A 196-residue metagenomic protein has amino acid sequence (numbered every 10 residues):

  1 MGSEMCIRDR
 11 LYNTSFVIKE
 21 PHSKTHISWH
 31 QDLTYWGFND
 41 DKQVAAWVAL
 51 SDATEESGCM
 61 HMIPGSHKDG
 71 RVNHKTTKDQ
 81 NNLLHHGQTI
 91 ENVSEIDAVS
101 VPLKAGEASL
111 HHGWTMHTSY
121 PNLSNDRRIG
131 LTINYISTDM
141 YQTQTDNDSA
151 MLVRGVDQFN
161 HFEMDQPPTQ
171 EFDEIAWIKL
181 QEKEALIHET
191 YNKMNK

Functional and structural regions predicted by a protein language model:
M1-I7: Short, small-residue-biased leader/transition segments that mark boundaries at the very start of proteins
R8-T14: A short coil-to-beta-strand element that immediately follows conserved catalytic motifs
S15, Q31, V48-D52, P64: Short, structured patches in soluble enzyme cores that scaffold and shape functional sites
H22-T34: Short acidic (Asp/Glu) patches
D32-T34, Q43, G113-N122: Glycine-rich phosphate/pyrophosphate-binding beta-alpha loops
G37-E55, P102-L103, L110, N134-S137: Short, conserved beta-strand element in jelly-roll/cupin
A53-Y120: Double-stranded beta-helix
T115-K196: Non-heme Fe(II)/2-oxoglutarate
